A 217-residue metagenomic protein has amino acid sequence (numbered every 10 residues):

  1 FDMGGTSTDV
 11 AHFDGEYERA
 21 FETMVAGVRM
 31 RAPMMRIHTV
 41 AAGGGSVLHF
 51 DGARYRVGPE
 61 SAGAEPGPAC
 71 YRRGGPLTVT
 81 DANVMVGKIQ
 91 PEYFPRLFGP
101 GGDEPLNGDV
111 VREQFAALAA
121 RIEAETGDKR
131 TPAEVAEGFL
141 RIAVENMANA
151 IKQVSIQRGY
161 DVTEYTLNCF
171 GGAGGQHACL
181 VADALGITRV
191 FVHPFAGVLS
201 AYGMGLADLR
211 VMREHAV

Functional and structural regions predicted by a protein language model:
F1-V217: N-terminally biased helix-coil "hinge/interface" segments that flank
